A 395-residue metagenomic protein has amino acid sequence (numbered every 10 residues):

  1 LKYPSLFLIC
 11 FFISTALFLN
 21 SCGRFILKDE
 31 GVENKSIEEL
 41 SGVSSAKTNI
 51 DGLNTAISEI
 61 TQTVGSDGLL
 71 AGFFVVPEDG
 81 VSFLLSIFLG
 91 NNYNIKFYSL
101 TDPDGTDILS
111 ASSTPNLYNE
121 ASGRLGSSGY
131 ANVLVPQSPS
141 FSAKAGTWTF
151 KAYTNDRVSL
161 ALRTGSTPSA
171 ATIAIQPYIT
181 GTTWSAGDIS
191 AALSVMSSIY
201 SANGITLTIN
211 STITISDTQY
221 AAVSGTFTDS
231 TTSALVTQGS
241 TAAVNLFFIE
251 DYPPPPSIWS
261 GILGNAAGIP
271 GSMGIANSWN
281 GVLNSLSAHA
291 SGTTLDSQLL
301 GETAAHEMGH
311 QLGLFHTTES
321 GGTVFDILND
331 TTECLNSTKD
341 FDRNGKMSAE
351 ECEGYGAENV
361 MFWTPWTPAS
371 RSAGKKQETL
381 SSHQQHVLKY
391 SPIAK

Functional and structural regions predicted by a protein language model:
I9-A16: Bacterial N-terminal signal peptides
A16-L53: Bacterial Sec-dependent N-terminal signal peptides
G23-F25, V64-S112: Acidic, Ser/Thr/Pro-rich low-complexity intrinsically disordered segments
L70, T101-A161: Noncatalytic accessory or regulatory domains flanking protease catalytic cores in secreted, cell-surface, and selected
Y153-T183: Exposed low-complexity, polar/acidic, P/S/T/G-rich flexible segments that act as propeptides, protease-susceptible
T180, S185-N210: A short alpha-helix/helix-coil micro-patch that ends at or immediately precedes a cysteine
I205-H289, L295-D296: Active-site-proximal segments of metallohydrolase catalytic domains
S291-L380: The catalytic-center signature of Zn2+-dependent metalloproteases
